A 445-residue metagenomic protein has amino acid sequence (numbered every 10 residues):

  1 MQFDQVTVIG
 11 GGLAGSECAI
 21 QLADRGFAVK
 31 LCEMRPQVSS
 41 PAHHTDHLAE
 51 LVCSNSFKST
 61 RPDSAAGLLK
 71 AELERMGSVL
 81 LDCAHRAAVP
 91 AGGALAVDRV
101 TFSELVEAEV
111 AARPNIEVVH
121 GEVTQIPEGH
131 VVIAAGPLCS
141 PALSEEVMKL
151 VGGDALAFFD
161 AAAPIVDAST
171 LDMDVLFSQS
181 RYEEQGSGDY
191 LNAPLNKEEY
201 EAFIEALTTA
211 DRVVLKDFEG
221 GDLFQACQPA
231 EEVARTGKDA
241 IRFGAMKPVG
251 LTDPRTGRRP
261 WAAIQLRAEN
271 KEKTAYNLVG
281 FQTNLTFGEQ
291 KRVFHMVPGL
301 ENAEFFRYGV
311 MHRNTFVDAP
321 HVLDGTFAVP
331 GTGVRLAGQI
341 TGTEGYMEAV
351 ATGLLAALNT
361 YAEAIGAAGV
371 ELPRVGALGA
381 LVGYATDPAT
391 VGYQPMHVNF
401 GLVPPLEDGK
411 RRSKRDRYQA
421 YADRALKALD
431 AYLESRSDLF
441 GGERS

Functional and structural regions predicted by a protein language model:
Q2-A14: Beta1/beta-strand and adjacent pyrophosphate-binding region of the FAD-binding site in flavoprotein oxidoreductases
I20-L81, V375-A385: N-terminal FAD cofactor-binding segment of flavoenzymes
P62-A66, K70, S78-G93, V151-D160 (+1 more regions): A short alpha-helix-loop-beta-strand transition element characteristic of N-terminal alpha/beta dinucleotide-binding
E72-E146: Feature captures the FAD/FMN-dependent oxidoreductase FAD-binding
A112-A268, E272, Y276-F287, K291-R292: Predominantly flavin-linked oxidoreductase catalytic cores and closely associated redox partners
L278-T343, V350-T352, V370-P388, G392-N399 (+1 more regions): A glycine-rich dinucleotide-binding beta-alpha-beta segment and adjacent secondary-structure elements that constitute
V350-V370: Internal hydrophobic alpha-helix adjacent to the cofactor/substrate pocket in enzyme cavities
P395-S445: C-terminal auxiliary extensions adjacent to catalytic cores
